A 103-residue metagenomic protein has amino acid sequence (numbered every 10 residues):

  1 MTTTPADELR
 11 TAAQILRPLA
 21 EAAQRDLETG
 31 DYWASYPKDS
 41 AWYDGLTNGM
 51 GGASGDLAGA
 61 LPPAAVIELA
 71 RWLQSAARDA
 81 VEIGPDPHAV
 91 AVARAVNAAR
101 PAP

Functional and structural regions predicted by a protein language model:
M1-L57, R78-P103: Extreme N-terminal leader/activation tails
D56-A77: Amphipathic protein-protein interaction modules
